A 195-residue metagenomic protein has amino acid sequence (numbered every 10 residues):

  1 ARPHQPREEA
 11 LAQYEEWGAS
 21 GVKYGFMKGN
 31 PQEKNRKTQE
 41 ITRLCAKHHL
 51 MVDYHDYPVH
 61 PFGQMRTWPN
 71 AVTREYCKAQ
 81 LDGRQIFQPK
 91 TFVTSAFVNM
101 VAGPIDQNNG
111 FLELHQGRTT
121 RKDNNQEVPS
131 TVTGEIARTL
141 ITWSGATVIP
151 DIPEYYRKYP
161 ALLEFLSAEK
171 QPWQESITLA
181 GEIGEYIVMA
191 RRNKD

Functional and structural regions predicted by a protein language model:
A1-T131: Aromatic- and carboxylate-enriched substrate-binding clefts and catalytic-loop regions of carbohydrate-active enzymes
K28-G29, V59, T147-V148, K194-D195: Short, glycine-/Ser/Thr-/acidic-enriched flexible segments
H48-L50, N70, G103, A137-R138 (+2 more regions): Structural beta-strand/beta-sheet cores of well-ordered domains, especially the beta-sheet scaffolds that support
W68-P69, E164-F165, M189: Short amphipathic alpha-helical patches
G117-T142, T147, R192-D195: Long hydrophobic segments that form regular secondary structure
T133-E182: Catalytic cores of secreted or luminal carbohydrate-active enzymes
E182-D195: Carbohydrate-binding surface patches
